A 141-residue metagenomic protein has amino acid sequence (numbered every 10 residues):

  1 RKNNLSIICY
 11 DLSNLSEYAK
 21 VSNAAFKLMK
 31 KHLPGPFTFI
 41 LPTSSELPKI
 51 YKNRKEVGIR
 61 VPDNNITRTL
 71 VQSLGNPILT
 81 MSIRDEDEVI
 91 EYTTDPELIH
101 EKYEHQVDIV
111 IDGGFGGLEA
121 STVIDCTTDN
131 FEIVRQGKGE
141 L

Functional and structural regions predicted by a protein language model:
R1-L141: Active-site-adjacent structural elements in enzyme catalytic cores
